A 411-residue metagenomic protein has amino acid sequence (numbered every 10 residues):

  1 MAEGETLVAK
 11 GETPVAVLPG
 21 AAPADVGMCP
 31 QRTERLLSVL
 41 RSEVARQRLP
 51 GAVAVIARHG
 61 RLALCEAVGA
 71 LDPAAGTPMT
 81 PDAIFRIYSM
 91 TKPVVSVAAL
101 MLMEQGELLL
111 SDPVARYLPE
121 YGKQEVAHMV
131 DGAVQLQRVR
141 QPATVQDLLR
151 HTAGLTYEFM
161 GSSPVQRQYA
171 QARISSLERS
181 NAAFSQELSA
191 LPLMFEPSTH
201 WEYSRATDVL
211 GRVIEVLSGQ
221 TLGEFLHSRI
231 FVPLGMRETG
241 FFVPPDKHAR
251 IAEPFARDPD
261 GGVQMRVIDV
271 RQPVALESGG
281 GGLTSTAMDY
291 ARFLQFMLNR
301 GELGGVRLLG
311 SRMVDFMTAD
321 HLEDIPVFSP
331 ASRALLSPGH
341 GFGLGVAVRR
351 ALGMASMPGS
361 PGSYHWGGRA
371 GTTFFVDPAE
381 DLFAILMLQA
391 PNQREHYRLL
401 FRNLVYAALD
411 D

Functional and structural regions predicted by a protein language model:
A9-T33, L344, V348: Short, compositionally biased leader-like segments
V15-A16, R116, K123-P358: Short, surface-exposed loop or secondary-structure junction motifs that flank catalytic or metal-binding residues
A21-I87, E107-L109, K123-V130, I268 (+2 more regions): Short, conserved catalytic-motif segment at the N-terminal edge
C29, K92, T286: Short, conserved phosphate/pyrophosphate- and ester-handling motifs at nucleotide-, phospho-/glycolipid
E34-R41, G60, F85-Y117, K123 (+3 more regions): Active-site SXXK
F374-V376, D381-A390: Short, well-ordered beta-strand elements
